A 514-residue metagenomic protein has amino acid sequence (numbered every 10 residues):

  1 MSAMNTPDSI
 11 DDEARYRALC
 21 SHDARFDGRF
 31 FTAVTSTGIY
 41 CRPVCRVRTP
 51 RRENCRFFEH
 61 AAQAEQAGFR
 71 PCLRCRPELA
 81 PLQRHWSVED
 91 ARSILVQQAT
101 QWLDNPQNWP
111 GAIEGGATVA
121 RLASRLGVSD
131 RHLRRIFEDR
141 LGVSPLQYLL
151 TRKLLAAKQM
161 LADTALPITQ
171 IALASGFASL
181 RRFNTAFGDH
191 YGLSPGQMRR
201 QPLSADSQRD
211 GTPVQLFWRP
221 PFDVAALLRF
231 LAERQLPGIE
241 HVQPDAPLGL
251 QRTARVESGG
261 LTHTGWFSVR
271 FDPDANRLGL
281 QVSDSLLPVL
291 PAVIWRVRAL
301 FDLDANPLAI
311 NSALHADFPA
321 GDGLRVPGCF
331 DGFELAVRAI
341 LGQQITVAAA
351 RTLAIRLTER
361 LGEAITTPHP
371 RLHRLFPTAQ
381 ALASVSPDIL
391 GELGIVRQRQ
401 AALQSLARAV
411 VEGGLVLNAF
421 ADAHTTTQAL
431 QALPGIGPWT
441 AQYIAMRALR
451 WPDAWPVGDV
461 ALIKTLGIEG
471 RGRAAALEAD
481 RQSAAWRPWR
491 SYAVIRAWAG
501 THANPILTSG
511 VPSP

Functional and structural regions predicted by a protein language model:
M1-P514: HhH-family (HhH-GPD) DNA N-glycosylase catalytic core used in base-excision repair
